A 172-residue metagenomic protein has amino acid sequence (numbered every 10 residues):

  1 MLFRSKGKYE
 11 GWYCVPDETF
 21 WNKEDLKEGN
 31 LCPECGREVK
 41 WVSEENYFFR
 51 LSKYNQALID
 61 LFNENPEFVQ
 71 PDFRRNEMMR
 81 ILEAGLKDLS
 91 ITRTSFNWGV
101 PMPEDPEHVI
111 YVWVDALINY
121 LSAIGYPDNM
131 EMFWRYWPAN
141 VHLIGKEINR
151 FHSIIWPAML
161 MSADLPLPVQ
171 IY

Functional and structural regions predicted by a protein language model:
K6-E18, R75: Short, glycine/charge-rich beta-strand/loop segments that flank catalytic centers and engage negatively charged groups
K6-G7, N22-E28, K40-N46: Short Cys/His-rich "knuckle" micro-motifs
G7-K8, L26, D72, Q170: Non-catalytic, surface-exposed connector residues within folded enzymatic/regulatory domains
G11, G29-N30: Residues immediately within or flanking Cys/His clusters that coordinate Zn2+ in small zinc-binding modules
V15-T19, P33-R37: Short Cys/His-rich metal-coordination motifs, predominantly Zn2+-binding knuckles/fingers
D17-T19, D25-L26, G125: Short acidic, glycine/serine/threonine-rich loops at helix termini
L31-C35, W41-Y172: Structured secondary-structure scaffolds
